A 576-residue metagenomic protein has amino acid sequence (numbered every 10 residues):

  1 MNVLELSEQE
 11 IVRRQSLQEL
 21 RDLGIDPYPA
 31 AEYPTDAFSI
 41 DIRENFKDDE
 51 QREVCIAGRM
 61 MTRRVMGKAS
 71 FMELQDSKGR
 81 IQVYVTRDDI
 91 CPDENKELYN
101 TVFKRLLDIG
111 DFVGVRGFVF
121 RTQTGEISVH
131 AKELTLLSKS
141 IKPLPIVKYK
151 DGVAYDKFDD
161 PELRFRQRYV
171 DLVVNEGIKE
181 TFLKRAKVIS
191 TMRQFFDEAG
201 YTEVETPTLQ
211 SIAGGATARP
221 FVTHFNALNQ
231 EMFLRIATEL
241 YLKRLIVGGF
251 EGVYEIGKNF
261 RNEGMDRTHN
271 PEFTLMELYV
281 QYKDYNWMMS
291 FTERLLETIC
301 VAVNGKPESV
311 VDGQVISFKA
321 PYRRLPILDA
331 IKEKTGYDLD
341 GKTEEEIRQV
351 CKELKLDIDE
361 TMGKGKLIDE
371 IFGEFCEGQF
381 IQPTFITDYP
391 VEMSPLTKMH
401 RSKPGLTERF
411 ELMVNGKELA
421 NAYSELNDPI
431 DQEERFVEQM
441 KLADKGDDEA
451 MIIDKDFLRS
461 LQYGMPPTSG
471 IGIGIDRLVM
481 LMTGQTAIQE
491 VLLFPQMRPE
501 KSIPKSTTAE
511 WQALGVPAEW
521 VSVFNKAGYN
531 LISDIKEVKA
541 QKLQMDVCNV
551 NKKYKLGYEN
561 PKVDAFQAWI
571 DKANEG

Functional and structural regions predicted by a protein language model:
M1-I503: Class II aminoacyl-tRNA synthetase catalytic cores and aaRS-like
E500-G576: Compact, charge-rich alpha-helical regulatory domains located at protein termini
